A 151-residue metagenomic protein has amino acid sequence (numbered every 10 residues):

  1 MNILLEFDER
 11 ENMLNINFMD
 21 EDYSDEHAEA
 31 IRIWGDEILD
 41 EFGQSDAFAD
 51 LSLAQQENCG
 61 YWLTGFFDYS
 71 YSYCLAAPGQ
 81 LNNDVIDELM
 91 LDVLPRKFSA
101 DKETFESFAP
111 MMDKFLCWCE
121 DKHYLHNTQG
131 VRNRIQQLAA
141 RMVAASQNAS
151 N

Functional and structural regions predicted by a protein language model:
L4-L5: Preference for solvent-exposed, low-hydrophobicity sequence contexts
E9-R10: Charged, amphipathic alpha-helical stretches
N17-D22, I33, E37-T128, R132-A149: N-terminal core-binding DNA-recognition domain of tyrosine recombinases/integrases
